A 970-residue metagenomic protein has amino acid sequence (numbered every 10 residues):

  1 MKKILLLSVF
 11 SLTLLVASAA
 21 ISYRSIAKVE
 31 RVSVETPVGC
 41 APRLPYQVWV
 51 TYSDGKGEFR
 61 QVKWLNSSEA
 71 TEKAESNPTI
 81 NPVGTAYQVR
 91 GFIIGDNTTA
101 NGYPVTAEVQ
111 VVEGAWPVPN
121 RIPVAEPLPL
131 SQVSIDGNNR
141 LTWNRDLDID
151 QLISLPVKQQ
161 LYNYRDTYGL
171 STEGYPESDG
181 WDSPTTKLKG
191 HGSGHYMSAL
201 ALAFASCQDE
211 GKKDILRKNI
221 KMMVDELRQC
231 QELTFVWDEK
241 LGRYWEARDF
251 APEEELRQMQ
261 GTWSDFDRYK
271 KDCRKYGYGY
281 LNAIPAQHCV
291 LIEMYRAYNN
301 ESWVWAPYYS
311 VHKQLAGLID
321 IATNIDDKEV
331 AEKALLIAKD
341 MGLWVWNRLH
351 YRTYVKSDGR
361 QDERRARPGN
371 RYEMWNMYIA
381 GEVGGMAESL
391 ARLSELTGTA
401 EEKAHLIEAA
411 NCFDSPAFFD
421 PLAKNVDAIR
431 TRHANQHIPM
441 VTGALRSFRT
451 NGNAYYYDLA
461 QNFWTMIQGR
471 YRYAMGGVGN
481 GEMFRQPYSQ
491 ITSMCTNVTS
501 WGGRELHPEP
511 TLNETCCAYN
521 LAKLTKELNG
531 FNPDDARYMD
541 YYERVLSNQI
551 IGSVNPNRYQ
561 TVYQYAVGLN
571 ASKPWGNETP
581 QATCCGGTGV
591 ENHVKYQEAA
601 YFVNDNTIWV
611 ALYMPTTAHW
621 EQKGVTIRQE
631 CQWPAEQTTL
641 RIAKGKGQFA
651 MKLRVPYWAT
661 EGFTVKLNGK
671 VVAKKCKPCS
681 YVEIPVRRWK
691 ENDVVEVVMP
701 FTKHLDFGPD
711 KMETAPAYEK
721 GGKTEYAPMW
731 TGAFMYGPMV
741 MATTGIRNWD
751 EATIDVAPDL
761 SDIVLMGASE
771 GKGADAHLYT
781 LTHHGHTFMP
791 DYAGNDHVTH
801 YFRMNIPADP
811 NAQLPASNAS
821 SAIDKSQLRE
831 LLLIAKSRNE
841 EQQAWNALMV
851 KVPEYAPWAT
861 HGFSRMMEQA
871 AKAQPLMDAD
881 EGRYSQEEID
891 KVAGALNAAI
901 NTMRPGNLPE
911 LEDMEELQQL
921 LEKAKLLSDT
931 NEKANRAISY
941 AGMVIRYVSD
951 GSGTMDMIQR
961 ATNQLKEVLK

Functional and structural regions predicted by a protein language model:
M1-I4: Positively charged n-region of N-terminal signal peptides that target proteins for export
L7-L14: Bacterial N-terminal signal peptides
A20-G114, S817-K970: Beta-rich interaction/scaffold domains
V118-Q208, R248-D272, A286-D326, N370-E373 (+4 more regions): Aromatic (Trp/Tyr) and acidic
D136-G137, N144, G211-C230, D327-R348 (+5 more regions): Extended, well-ordered alpha-helical scaffold segments
L336-P439, R446-T450: Hydrophobic, small-residue-rich alpha-helical packing segments that form membrane-like cores
A460, M539-N548, S553-R641, K677 (+1 more regions): C-terminal beta-rich recognition modules with glycine/proline-rich loops and embedded aromatic residues
T660-P685, L705-E713: Solvent-exposed beta-strand/loop surfaces of large extracellular or lumenal domains
